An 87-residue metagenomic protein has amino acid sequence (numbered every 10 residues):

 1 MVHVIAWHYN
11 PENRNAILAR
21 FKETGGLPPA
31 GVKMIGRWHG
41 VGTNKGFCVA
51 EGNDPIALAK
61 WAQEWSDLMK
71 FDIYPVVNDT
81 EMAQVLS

Functional and structural regions predicted by a protein language model:
M1-K45, N53-I56, V77-S87: Short S/T/G/P-rich N-terminal loop/turn motif that feeds into the first structured element of a domain
G25-P28, W65-D72: A common structural junction motif
E51-G52, E64: Conserved catalytic core of Hanks-type protein kinase domains
L58-W65: Short, electropositive alpha-helical surface patch
